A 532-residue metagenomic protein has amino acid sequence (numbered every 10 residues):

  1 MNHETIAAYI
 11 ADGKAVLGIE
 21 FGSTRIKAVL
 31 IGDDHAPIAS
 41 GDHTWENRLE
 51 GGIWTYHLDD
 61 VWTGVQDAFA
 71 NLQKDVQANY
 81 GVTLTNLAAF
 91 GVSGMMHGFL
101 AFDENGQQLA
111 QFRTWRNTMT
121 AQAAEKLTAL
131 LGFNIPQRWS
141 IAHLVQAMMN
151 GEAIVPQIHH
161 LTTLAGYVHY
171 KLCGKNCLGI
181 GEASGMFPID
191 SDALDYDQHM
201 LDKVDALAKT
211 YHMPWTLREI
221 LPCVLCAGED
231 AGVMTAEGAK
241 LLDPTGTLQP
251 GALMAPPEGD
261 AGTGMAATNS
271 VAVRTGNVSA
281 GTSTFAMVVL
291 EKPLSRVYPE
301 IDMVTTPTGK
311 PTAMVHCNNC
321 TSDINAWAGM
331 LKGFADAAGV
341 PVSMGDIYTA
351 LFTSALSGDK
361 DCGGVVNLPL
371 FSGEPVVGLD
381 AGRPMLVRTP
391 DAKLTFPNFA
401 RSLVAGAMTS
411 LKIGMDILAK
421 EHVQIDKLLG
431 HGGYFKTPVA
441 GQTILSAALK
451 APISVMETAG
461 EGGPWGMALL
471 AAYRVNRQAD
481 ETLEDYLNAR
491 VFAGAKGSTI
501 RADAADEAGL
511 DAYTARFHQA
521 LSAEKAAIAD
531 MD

Functional and structural regions predicted by a protein language model:
M1-Q111, E125-A129, Q157, R218 (+7 more regions): N-terminal glycine/serine-rich phosphate-binding loop of ATP-dependent small-molecule kinases, especially carbohydrate
N2-A11, L17-G18, L84, E125-R138 (+4 more regions): Active-site core segments that coordinate phosphate-bearing ligands/cofactors across diverse enzyme families
Q77-T114, N134-P136, H169-G181, G185-D190 (+1 more regions): Short beta-strand-loop/turn "lid" adjacent to the catalytic site in phosphate-handling enzymes
N117: Carbohydrate-associated surface elements
T120: Gly/Ser-rich phosphate-binding catalytic loop and adjacent alpha/beta segment that cradle a phosphoryl group at enzyme
D205, M213, L217-R218: Conserved acidic, metal-coordinating active-site core of Asp-based, Mg2+-dependent phosphoryl-transfer enzymes
